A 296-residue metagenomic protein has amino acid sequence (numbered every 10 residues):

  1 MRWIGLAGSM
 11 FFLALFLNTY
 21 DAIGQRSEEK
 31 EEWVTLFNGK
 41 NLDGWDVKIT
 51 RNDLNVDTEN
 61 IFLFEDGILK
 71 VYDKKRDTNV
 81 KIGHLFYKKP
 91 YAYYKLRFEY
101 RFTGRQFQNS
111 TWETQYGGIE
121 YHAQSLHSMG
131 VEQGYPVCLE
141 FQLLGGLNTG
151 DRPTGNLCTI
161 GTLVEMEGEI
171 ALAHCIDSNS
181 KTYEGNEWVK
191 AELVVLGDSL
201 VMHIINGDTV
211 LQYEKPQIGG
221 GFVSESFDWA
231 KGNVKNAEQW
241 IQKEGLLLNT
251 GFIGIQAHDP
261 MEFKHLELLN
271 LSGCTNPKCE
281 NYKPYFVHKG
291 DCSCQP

Functional and structural regions predicted by a protein language model:
M1-E28: Bacterial Sec-dependent N-terminal signal peptides
A22-K278: Carbohydrate-interacting regions of secretory-pathway proteins
S272-P296: Primarily marks secretory-pathway-exposed extracellular/lumenal segments that are disulfide- and glycosylation-prone
